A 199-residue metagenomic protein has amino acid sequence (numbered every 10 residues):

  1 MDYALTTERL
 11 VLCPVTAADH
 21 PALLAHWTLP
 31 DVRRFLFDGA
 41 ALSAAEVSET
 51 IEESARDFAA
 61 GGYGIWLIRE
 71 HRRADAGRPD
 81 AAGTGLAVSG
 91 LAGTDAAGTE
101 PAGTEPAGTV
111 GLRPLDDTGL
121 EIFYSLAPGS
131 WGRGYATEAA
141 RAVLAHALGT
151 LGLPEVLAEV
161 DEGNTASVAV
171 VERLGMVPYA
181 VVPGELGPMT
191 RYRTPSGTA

Functional and structural regions predicted by a protein language model:
M1-G129, A142-H146, T150-E159, V177-A199: GNAT-family acyltransferases
S125, E138, A166: Short alpha-helical segment within the catalytic ATP-binding CA
G132-T137: Glycine-rich acyl-CoA binding loop
A158-V168: Conserved beta-strand-loop-alpha-helix junction that forms the acyl-donor binding cleft
V171: Conserved active-site tyrosine of GNAT-family acetyltransferases
